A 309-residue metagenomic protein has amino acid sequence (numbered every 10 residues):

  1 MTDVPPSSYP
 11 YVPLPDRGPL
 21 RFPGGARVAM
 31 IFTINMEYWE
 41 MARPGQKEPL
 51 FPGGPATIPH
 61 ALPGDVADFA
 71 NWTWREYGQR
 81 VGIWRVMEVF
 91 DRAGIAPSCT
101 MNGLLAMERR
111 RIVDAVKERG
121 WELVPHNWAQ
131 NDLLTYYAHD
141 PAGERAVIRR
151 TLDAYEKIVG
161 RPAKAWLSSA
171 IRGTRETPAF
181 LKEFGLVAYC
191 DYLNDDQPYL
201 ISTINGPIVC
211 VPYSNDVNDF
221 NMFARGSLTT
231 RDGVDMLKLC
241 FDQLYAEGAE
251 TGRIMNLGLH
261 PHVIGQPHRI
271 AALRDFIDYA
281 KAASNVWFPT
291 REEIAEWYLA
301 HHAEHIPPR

Functional and structural regions predicted by a protein language model:
T2-V209, V234-L257, V263-R309: Catalytic alpha-helical scaffold of carbohydrate-active enzymes acting on polysaccharides/glycoconjugates
P212-Y245: A conserved mid-domain beta-alpha-beta active-site/ligand-binding segment of alpha/beta enzyme cores
